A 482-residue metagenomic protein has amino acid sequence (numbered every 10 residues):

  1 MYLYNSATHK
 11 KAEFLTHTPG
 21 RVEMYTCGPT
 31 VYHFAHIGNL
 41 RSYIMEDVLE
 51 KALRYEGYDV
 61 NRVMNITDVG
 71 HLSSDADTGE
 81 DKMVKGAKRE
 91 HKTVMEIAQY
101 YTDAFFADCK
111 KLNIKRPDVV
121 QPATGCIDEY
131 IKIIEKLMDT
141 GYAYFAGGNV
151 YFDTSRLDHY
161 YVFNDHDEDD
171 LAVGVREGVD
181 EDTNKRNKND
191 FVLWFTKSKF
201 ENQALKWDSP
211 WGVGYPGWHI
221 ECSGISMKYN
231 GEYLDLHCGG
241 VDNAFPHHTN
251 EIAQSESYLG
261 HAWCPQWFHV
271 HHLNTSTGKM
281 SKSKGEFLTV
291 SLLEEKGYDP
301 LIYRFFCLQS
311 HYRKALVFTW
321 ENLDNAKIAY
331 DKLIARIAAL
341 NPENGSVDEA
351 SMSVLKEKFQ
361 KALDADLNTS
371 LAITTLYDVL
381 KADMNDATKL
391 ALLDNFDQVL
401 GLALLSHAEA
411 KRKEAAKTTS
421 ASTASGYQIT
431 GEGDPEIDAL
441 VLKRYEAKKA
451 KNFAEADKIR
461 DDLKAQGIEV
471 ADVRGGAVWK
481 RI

Functional and structural regions predicted by a protein language model:
M1-Y32, D47, F106-A107, I127-A339: Alpha-helical recognition segments enriched in aromatics with Gly/Pro capping that present substrate-recognition
T8-K11, H17-N113, V470, G475-W479: N-terminal, positively charged nucleic-acid-binding surface of large information/translation enzymes
R54, M138, K464: Anion (oxyanion) recognition and catalysis
D59-N61, G141-G147, D383, E469-A471: Short, well-structured beta-strand/strand-turn elements
V63-G70, A98-F105, K115-Y130, G148-L157: Short, glycine/charge-rich beta-strand/loop segments that flank catalytic centers and engage negatively charged groups
K92-E96, F106-K132, Y142, A244 (+7 more regions): Non-catalytic interaction-recognition regions
K279-S281, F287-I482: Structural preference for alpha-helix termini/caps and helix-kink/transition segments
